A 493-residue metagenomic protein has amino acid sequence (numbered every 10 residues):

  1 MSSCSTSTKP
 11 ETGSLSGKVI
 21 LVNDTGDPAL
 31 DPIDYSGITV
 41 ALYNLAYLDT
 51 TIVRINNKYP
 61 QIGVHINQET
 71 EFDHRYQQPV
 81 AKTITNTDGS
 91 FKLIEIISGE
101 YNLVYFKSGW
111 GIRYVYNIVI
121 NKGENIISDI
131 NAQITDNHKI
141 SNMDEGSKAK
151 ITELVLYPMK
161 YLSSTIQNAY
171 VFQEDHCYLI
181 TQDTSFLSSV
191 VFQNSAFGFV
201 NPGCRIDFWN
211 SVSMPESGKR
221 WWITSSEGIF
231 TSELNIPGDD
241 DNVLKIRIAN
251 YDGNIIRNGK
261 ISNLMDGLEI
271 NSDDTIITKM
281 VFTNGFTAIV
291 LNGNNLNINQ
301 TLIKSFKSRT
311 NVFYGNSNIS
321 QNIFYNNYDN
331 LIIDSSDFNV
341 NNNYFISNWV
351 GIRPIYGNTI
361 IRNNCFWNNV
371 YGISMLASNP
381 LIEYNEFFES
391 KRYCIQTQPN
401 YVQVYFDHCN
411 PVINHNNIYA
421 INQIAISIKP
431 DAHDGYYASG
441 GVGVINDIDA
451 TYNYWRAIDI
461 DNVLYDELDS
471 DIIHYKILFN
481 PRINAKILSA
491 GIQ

Functional and structural regions predicted by a protein language model:
M1-T25, L154: Bacterial Sec-dependent N-terminal signal peptides
T8-P10, S128-S141, E145, L154: Conserved "repeat-terminator" motif of extracellular CCP/Sushi domains
Y47-S90: Short, acidic Ser/Thr/Gly-rich low-complexity loop/linker segments typical of extracellular and cell-surface proteins
G89, G99-G109: A short, solvent-exposed beta-strand micro-motif common in secreted/extracellular proteins
L93-E95: Short, flexible loop/turn segments at beta-strand junctions in immunoglobulin-like and fibronectin type III
I97-G99, H176: A glycine-anchored, Pro-Gly-centered beta-turn/N-cap motif
F106-H138: Structured interaction patches on ligand/partner-binding surfaces of diverse proteins
N142-Q493: Extracellular beta-rich repeat passengers
